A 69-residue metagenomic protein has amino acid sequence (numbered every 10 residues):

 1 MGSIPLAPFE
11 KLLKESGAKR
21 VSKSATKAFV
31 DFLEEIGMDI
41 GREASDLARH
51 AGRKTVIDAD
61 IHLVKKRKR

Functional and structural regions predicted by a protein language model:
M1-R69: Terminal helix-to-tail segments of small alpha-helical proteins
